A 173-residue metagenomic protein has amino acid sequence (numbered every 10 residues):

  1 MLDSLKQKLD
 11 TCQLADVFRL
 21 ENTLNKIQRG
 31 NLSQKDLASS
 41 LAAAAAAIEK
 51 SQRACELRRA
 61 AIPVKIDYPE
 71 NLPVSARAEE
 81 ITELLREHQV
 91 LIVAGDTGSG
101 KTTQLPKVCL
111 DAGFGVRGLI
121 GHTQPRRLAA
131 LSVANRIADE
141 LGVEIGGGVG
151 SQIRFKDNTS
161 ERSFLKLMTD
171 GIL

Functional and structural regions predicted by a protein language model:
M1-Q89, V108: Helicase-associated low-complexity/disordered flanking segments
L84, Q89-L173: Conserved P-loop/Walker A NTP-binding site and adjacent catalytic elements of P-loop NTPases
